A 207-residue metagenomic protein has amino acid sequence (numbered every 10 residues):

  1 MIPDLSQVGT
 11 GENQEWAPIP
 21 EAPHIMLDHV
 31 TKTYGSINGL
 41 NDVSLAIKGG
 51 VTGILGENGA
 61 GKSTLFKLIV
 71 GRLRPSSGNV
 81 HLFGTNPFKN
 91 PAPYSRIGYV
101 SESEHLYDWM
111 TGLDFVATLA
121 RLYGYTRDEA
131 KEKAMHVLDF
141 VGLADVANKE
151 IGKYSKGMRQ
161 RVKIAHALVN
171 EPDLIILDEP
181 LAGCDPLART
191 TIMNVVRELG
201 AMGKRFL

Functional and structural regions predicted by a protein language model:
E57-G61: Walker A (P-loop) phosphate-binding loop of ABC-type ATPase nucleotide-binding domains
V70: Helix-to-loop junction immediately C-terminal to a conserved catalytic motif
G78-P93: Conserved ABC transporter NBD signature motif
A117, R121, D128-V146: Conserved ABC ATPase "signature" region
E171: Conserved catalytic motifs of ABC-family nucleotide-binding domains
I175-E179, C184: Catalytic Walker B motif of ABC-type/P-loop ATPase nucleotide-binding domains
